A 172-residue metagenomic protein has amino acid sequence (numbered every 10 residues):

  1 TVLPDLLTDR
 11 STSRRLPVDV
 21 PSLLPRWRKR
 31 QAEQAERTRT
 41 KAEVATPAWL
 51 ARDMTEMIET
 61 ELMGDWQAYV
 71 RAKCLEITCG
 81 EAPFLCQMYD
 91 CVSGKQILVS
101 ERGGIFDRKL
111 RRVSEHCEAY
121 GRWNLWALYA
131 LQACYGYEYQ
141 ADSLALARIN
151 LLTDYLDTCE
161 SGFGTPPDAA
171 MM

Functional and structural regions predicted by a protein language model:
T1-Y89, D142: Preference for the N-terminal adenyl/adenosyl cofactor-binding alpha/beta module
L50-D53, E61-M172: Conserved S-adenosyl-L-methionine
